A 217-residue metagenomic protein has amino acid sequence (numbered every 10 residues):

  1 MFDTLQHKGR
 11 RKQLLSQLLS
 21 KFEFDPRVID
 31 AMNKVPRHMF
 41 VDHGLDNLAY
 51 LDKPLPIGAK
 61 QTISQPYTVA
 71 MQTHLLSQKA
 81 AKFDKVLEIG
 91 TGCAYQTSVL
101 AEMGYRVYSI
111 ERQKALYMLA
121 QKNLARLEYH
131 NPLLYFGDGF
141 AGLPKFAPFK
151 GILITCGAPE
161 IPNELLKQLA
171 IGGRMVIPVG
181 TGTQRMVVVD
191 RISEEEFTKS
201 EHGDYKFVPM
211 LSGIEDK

Functional and structural regions predicted by a protein language model:
M1-G44: N-terminal auxiliary segments of SAM/dcSAM-dependent transferases
K12-S16, S20, D52, I63-F83: Conserved alpha-helix/loop element of class I SAM-dependent methyltransferases that forms part of the SAM/SAH-binding
E23, R37-F40, A81, Y129 (+2 more regions): Generic structural signal for secondary-structure transition and capping sites
P36, T181-T183, Y205-K206: Glycine-rich beta-alpha junction loops
G44-I57: Short, surface-exposed glycine/acidic/tryptophan-bearing loops
S77-T198: Conserved nucleotide-cofactor-binding alpha/beta core module
V187-E194, K199-K217: Substrate-binding/catalytic lobe of Class I Rossmann-like enzymes that use SAM or dcSAM, i.e., the mid-to-C-terminal
